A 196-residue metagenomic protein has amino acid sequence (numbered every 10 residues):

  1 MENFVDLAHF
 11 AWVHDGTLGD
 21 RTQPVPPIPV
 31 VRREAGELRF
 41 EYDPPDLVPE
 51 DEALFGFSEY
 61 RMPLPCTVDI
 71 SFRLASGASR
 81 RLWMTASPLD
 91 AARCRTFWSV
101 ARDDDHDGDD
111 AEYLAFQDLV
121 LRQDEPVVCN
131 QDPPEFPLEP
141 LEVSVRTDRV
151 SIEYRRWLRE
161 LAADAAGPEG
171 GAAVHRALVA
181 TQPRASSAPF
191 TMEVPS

Functional and structural regions predicted by a protein language model:
M1-S196: C-terminal catalytic domain of Rieske-type non-heme iron oxygenases
